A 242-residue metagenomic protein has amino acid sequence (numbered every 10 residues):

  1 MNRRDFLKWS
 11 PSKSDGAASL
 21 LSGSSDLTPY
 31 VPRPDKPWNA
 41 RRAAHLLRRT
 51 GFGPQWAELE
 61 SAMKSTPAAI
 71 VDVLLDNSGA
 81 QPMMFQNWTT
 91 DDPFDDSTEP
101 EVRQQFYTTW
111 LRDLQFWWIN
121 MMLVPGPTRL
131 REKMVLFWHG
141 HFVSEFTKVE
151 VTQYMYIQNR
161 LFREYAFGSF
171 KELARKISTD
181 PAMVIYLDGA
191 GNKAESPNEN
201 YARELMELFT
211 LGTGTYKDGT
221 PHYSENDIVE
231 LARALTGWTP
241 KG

Functional and structural regions predicted by a protein language model:
D5-D113, M122-V124, R129, H222 (+2 more regions): N-terminal module-boundary/linker segments of secreted carbohydrate-active enzymes
P54-D72, F106-G242: Primarily short, surface-exposed interaction patches in extracytoplasmic proteins
